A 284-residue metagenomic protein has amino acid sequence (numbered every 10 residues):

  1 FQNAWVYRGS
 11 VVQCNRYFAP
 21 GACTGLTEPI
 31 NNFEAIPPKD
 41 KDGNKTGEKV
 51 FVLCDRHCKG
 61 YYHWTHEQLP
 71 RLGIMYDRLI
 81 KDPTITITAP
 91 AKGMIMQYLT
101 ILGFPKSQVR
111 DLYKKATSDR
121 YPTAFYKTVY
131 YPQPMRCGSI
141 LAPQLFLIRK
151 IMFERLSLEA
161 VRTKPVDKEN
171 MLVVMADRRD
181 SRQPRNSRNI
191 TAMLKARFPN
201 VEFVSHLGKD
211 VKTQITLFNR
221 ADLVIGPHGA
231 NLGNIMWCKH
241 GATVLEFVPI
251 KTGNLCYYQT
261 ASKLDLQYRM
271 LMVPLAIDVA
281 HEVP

Functional and structural regions predicted by a protein language model:
F1-P284: The feature primarily captures lumenal catalytic ectodomains of type II secretory-pathway glycosyltransferases
